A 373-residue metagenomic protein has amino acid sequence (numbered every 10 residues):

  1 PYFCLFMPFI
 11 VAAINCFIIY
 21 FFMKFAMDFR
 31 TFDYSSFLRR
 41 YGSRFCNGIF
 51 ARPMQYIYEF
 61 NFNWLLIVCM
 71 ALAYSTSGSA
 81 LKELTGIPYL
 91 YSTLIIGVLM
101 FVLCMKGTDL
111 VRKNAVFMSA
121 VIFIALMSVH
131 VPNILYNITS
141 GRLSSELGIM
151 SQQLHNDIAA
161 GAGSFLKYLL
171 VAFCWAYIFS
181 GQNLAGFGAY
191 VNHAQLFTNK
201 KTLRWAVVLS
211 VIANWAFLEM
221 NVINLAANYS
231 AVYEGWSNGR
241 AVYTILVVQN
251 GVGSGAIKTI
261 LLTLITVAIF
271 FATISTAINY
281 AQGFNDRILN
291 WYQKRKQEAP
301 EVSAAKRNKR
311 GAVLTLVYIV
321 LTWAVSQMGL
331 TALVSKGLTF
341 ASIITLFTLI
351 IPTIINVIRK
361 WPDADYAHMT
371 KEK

Functional and structural regions predicted by a protein language model:
P1, M7, L65-L66, N133-Y136 (+2 more regions): Hydrophobic, membrane-embedded alpha-helices of multi-pass small-molecule transporters
Y2, Y20-P53, A226-G253, D286-A299 (+1 more regions): Flexible loop linkers connecting adjacent transmembrane helices in multi-pass alpha-helical membrane transporters
Y2-M23, A206-E219, S335-I350: Extracellular loop-to-transmembrane helix junctions
Y20-K24, T139-R142, I178, A194-Q195 (+1 more regions): Extracellular/periplasmic helix-exit of transmembrane alpha-helices
F21, A26-Y41, G48-T85, T266-Q293 (+3 more regions): Hydrophobic transmembrane alpha-helices that form the core helical bundles of multi-pass secondary transporters
R39-I49, A73-T93, A194-W215, A277-T315: Helix-loop-helix connectors at the membrane interface of multi-pass transporters/channels
Y56-N63, E83-G107, V121-L126, S180-F187 (+5 more regions): Transmembrane alpha-helical segments of multi-pass small-molecule transport proteins
M100, V121-A160, G181, L349-A367: Hydrophobic alpha-helical segments and their helix-loop junctions in multi-pass secondary transporters
